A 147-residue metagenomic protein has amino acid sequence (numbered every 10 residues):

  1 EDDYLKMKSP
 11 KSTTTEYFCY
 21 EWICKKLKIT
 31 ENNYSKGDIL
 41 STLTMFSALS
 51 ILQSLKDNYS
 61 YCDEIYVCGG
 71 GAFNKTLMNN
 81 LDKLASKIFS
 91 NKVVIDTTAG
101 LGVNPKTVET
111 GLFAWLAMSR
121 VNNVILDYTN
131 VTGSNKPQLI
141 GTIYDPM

Functional and structural regions predicted by a protein language model:
E1-A48, L52, K136-M147: Conserved ATP-utilizing enzyme core subdomain
D2, T30, S54, L84 (+1 more regions): Change "in soluble alpha/beta enzymes" to "in soluble alpha/beta proteins
K28-S35, S90-T98: Glycine/charged-rich beta-loop-alpha catalytic/anionic-binding loops adjacent to active sites
S41, M45, D96-P146: Glycine-rich phosphate-binding/hydrolytic loop that grips phosphoryl groups
M45, L49, A72-F73, A85 (+1 more regions): Alpha-helical interface subdomain recognition
Q53-D63: Phosphate/pyrophosphate-binding loops at sites that engage ATP/ADP/AMP, CoA/4′-phosphopantetheine, polyphosphate
Y59, A85-V93: Short helix-capping segments at alpha-helix termini
C62-L84: Glycine-rich phosphate-binding loops at beta-strand->alpha-helix junctions
